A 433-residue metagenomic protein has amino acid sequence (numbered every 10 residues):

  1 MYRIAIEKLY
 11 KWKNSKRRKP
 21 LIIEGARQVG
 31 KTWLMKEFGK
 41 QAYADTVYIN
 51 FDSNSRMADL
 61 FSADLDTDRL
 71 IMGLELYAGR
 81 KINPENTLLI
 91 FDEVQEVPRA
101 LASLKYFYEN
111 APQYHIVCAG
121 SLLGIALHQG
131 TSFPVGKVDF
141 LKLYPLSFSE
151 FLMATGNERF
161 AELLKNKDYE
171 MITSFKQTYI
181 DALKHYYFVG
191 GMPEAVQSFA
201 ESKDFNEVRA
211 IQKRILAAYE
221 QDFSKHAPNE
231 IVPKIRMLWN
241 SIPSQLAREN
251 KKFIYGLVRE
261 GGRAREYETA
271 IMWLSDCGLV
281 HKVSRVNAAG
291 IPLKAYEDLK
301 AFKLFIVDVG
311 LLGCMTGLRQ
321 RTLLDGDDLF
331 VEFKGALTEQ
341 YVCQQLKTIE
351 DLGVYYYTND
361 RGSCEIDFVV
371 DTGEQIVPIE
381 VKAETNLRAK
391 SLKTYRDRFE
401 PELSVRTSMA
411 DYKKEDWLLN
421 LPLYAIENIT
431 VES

Functional and structural regions predicted by a protein language model:
Y2-K16: Pre-Walker A adenine-sensing motif
K31: Conserved lysine of the Walker
L34, F38: Hydrophobic positions on the alpha1 helix immediately C-terminal to the Walker A/P-loop
S53-E85: Short glycine-rich substrate-engagement loop in P-loop NTPases that contacts/grips substrate
I90, H115-S121, K142: Structural recognition of the conserved hydrophobic beta-strand(s) that form the central parallel beta-sheet of P-loop
H128-A247: Interdomain motor-coupling "hinge/lid" segment immediately C-terminal to the ATP-binding subdomain of NTP-driven enzymes
A200-E365, V369-V370: Accessory nucleic acid-recognition modules appended to NTPase machines
L346, I366-T385: Conserved catalytic cores of phosphodiester-cleaving nucleases, focusing on short active-site segments
